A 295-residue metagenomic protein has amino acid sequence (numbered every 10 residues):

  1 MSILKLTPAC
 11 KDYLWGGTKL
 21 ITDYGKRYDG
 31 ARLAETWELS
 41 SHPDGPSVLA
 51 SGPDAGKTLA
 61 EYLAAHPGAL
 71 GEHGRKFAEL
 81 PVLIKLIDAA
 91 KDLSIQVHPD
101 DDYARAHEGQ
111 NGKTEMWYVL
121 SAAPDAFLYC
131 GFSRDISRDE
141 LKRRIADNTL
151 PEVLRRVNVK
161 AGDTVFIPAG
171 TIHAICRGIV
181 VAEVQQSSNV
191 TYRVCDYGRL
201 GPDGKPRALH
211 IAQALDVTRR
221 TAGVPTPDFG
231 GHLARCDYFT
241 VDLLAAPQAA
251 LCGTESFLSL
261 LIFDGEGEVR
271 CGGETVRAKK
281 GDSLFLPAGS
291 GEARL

Functional and structural regions predicted by a protein language model:
M1-I136, T191, D196-A222, V241: Transition-metal
D101, S121-A161, F166: Intrinsically disordered, low-complexity linker/loop segments enriched in Gly/Pro and charged/polar residues
A104-A106, I172-R177, A182-Q185, L251-C252 (+3 more regions): Short beta-strand His + acidic residue motifs that chelate non-heme Fe in jelly-roll/DSBH and cupin folds
A126, A249-A250, G265-R270: Short beta-strand segments in beta-sandwich/barrel cores
I145-V153, T164-F166, T171-A222: An exposed, glycine/acidic-rich loop-and-rim segment of catalytic or binding clefts
L154-F166, C271-G289: Short acidic-glycine-tyrosine-enriched beta hairpin
P206-F257: Functionally critical, mid-to-C-terminal surface segments that flank or help form catalytic/ligand
L260: Structured binding elements
